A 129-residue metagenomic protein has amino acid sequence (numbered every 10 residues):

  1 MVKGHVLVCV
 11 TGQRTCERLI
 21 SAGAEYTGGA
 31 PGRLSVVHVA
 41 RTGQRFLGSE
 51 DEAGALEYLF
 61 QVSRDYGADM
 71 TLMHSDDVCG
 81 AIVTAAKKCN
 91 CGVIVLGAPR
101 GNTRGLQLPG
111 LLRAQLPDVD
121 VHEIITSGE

Functional and structural regions predicted by a protein language model:
M1-A53, V62-R64: Small/aliphatic-rich secondary-structure junction motif
C9-Q13, S75, G97-R100: Structural motif
S21-G23, I82-A85, L108-L111: A short acidic, amphipathic alpha-helical/loop segment
T27, S63, A86, A114-L116: A generic structural signal for well-ordered alpha-helical segments
S35-V37, D69-H74, H122-I124: General small-molecule cofactor/ligand-binding pocket signal
D51-L56, L106-P109: Charged helix-capping and loop-helix junction motifs
R64-V93: Structural beta-alpha unit
V93-E129: Gly/Ser-rich helix-loop-strand patches that form or flank binding pockets for ribonucleotide-derived cofactors
